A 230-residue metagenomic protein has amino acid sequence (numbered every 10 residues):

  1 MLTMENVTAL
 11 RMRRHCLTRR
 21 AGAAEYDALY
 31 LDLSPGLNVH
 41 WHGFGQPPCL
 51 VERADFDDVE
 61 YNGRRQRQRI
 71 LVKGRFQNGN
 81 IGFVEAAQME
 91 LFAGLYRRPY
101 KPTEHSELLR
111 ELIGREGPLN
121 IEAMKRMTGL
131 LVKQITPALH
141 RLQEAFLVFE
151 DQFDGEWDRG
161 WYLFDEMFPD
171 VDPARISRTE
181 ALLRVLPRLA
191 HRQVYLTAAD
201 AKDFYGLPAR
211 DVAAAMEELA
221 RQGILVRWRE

Functional and structural regions predicted by a protein language model:
M1-E230: Long, low-complexity intrinsically disordered regions
